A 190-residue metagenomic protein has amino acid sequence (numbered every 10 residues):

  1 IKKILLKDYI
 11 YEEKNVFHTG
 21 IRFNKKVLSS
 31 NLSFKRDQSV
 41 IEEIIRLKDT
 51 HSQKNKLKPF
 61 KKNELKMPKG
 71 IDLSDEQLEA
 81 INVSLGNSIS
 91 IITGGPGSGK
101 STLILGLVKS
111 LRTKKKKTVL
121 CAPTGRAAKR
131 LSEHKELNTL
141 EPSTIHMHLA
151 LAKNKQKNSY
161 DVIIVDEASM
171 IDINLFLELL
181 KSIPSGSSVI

Functional and structural regions predicted by a protein language model:
I1-I190: Conserved ATP-binding/catalytic motifs of P-loop helicase motor domains
